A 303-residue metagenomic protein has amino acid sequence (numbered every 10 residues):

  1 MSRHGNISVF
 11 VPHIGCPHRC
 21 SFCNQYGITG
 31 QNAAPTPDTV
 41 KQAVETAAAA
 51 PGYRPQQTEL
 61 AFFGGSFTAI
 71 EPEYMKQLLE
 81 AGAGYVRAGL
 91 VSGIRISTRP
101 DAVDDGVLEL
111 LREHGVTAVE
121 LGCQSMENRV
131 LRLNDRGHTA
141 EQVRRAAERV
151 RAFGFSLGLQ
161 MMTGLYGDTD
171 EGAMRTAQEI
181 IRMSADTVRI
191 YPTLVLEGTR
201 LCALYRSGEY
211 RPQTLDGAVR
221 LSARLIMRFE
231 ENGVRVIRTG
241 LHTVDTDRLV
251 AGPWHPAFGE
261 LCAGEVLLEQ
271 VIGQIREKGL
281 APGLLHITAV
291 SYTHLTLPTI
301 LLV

Functional and structural regions predicted by a protein language model:
M1-T29, K41, A48-T68, S97-R99 (+2 more regions): N-terminal pre-triad scaffold of radical SAM enzymes
P12-G15, Y191-L196, H242: Short glycine-enriched loops at secondary-structure junctions
I28-K41, G64-T193, E197-D216: Conserved non-cysteine loop/helix-boundary elements of the Radical SAM core domain that shape
T193-E230, L249-E265: Radical SAM enzyme [4Fe-4S]-AdoMet core and its adjacent flexible, acidic and glycine-rich loops/tails across
I226-T243: C-terminal accessory region of radical SAM enzymes
L261-A281: An N-terminal amphipathic alpha-helical segment
T293-T299: Conserved small/polar residues in nucleotide/adenosyl-binding loops
